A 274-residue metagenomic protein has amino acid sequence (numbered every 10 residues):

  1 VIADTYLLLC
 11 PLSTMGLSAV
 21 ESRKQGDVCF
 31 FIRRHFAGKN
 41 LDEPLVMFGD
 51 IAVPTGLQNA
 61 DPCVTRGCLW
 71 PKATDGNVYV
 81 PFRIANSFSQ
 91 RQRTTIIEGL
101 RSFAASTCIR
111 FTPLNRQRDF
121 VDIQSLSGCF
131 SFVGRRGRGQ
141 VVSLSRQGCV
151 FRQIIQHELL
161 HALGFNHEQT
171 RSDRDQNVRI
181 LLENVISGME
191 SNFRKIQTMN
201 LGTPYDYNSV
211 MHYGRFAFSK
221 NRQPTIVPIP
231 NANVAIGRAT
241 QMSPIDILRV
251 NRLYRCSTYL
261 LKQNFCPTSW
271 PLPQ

Functional and structural regions predicted by a protein language model:
I2-Q274: Zinc-dependent metalloendopeptidases
